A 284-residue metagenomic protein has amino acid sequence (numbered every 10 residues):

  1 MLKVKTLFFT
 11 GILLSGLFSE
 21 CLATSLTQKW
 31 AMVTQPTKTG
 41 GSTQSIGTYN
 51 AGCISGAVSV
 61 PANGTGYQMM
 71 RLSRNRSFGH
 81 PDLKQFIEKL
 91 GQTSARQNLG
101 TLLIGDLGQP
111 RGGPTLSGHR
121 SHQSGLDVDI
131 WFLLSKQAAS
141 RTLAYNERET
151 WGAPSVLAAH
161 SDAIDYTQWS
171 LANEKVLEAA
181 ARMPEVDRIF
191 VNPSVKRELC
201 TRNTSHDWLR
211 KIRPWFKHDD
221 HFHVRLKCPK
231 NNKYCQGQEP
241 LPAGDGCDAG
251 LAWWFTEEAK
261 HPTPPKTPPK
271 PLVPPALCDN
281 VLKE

Functional and structural regions predicted by a protein language model:
M1-F8: Bacterial N-terminal signal peptides that target proteins for export
F9-L17: Bacterial N-terminal signal peptides
F18-A23: Sec/Tat signal peptide C-region and signal peptidase I cleavage site
L26-K29, L143-E284: Catalytic cores and adjacent binding grooves of peptidoglycan-active enzymes
A31-G40, F86-S117, F190-K211: Extended, low-complexity, intrinsically disordered C-terminal regulatory tails of eukaryotic serine/threonine kinases
Q35-G105, W169-V176, M183-V186: Active-site acidic/histidine clusters and adjacent loop/turn architecture that either coordinate catalytic ions
R96, Q109-Y166, V224: Acidic/His-rich structured neighborhood in mature extracellular/periplasmic domains
